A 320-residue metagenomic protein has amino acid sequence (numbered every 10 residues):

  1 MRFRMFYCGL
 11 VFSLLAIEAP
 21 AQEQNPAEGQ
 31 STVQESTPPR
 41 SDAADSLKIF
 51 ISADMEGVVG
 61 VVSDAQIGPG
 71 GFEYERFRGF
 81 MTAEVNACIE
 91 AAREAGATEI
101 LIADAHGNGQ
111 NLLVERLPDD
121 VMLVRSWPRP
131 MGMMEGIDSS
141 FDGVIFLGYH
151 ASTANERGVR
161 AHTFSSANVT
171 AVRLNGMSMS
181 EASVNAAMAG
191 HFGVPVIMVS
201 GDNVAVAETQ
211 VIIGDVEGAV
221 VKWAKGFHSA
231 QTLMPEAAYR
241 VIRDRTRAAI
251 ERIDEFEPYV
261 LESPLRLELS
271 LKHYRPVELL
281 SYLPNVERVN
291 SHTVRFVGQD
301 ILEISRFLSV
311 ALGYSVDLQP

Functional and structural regions predicted by a protein language model:
Y7-A16: Bacterial N-terminal signal peptides
A19-E23: Boundary at the C-terminal end of the N-terminal hydrophobic targeting segment
S41-D64: Mature N-terminal segment immediately following signal peptide/propeptide cleavage in secreted/periplasmic
I67-A87: Short catalytic helix/loop segments, enriched in acidic residues and glycine and frequently bearing histidine
I100, A238-P320: C-terminal accessory domains and tails appended to enzymatic cores
D119-I137: A glycine-rich helix N-cap at a beta->alpha junction
S166-F192, G201-V204: Active-site glycine-rich loop that binds ribose-phosphate moieties when present
M188-V196, S200-R247: Active-site rim beta-loop-alpha module in soluble metabolic enzymes
